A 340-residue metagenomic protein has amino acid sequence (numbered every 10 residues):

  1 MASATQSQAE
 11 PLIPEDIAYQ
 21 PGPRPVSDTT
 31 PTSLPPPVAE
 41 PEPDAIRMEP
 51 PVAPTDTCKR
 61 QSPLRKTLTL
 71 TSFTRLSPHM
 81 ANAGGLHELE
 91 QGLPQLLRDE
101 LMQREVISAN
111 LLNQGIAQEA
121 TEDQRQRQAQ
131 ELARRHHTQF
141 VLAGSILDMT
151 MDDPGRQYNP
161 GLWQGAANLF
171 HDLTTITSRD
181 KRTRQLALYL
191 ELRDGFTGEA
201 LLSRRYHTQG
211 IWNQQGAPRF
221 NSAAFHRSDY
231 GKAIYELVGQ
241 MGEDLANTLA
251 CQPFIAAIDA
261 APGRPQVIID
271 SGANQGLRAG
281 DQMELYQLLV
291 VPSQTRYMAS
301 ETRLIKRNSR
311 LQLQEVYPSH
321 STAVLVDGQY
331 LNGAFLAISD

Functional and structural regions predicted by a protein language model:
A2-V106, N110, R219-A224, C251-V267 (+1 more regions): A structural "domain/chain start" motif
P63-P154, E199-S203, R278-D281, Y286-T302 (+1 more regions): N-terminal segment of the mature soluble domain
T74, T150, F196, G210 (+4 more regions): A generic structural motif
D123-F196, Q294, E301-T302, E315 (+1 more regions): Surface-exposed short loop/turn segments
F170-A187, R193-Y235, P292-Q312: Short secondary-structure boundary motifs at beta->alpha junctions and helix caps
H226-Q252: Short, structured interface segments
G263-A279, V324-Q329: A structural micro-motif recognizing beta-strand termini and the immediately following turn/loop segments
L285-D340: Beta-strand/loop-dominated core regions that host nucleotide or nucleotide-derived cofactor-binding catalytic loops
